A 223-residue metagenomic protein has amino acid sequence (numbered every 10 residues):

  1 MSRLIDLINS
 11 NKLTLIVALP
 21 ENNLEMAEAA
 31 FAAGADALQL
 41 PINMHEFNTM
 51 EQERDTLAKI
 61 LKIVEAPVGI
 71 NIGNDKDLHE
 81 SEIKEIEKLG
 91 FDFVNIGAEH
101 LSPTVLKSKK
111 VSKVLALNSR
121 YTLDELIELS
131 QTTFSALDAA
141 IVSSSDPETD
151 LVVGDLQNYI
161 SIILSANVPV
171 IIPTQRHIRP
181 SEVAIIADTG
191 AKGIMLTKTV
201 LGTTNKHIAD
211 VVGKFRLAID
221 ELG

Functional and structural regions predicted by a protein language model:
M1-I70, S130-Q131: Conserved N-terminal beta1-alpha1 strand-loop-helix module at the mouth
S2-R3, E46-F91, N95-K107: N-terminal active-site wall of soluble small-molecule enzyme domains
L7-E25, G69-L78, S112-Y121, V170-I178 (+1 more regions): Active-site mouth loops of central-metabolism enzymes
N11-L15, G34-D36, K62-V68, G90-D92 (+4 more regions): Short, well-ordered coil/turn segments that N-cap beta-strands
M26-A29, D77-K88, R120-T132, Q175-K192: Catalytic cores of alpha/beta
A37-E46, L89-T104, A136-P147, A187-D210: Glycine-rich phosphate-binding active-site loops on the catalytic face of alpha/beta enzymes
L57, L106, L151-V152, V200-G223: C-terminal helical cap(s) of enzyme catalytic domains, especially alpha/beta-barrels
L117-V170, H177: Short loop-to-alpha-helix "cap/lid" segments that border enzyme active sites across diverse enzyme classes
